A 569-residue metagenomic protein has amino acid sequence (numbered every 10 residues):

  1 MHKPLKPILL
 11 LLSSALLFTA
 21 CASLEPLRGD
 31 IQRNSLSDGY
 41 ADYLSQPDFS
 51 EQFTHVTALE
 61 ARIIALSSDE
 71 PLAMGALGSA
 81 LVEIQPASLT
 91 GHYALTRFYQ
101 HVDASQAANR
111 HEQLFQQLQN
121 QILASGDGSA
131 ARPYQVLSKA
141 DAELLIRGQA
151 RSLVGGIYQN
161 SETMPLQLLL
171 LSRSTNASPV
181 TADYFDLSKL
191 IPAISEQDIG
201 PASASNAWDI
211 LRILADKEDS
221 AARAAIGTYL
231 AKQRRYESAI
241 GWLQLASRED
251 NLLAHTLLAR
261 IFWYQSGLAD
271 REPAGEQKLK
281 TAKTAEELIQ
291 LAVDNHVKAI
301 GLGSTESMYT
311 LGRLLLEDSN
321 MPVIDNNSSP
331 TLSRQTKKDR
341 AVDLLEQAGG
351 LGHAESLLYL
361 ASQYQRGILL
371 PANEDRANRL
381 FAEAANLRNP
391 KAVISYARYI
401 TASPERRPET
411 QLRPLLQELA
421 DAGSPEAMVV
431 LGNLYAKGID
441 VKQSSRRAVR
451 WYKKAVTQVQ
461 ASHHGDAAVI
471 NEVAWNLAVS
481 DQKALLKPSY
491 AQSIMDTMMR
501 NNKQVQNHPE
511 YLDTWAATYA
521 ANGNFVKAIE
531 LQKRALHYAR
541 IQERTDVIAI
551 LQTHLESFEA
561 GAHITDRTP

Functional and structural regions predicted by a protein language model:
A22-P71, V136-K217, D566: N-terminal alpha-helical interaction modules that lie
G39-A124: Alpha-helical protein-protein interaction scaffolds
D42-S68, S79, A461-E510: Alpha-helical adaptor scaffolds
F49-F53, S67-D69, V102-H111, L118-I157 (+5 more regions): Alpha-helical linker/edge segments of TPR/alpha-solenoid repeat scaffolds and analogous pre-/post-domain helices
A87, E218-D219, E249-L252, Q265 (+11 more regions): Short helix-capping/linker turns of helical repeat alpha-solenoids
Q100, S105-Q121, V449-T457, F525-E543: TPR/TPR-like (Sel1-like) alpha-helical repeat modules
A204-S205, Q233-W242, G267-N295, N320-L344 (+4 more regions): Structural signature of tandem alpha-helical TPR/SEL1-like repeats, specifically the intra-repeat loop/turn
A225-K232, L257-L279, M308-S329, Y359-R366 (+4 more regions): Hydrophobic face of amphipathic alpha-helices that form TPR/SEL1-like repeat modules and related alpha-solenoid
